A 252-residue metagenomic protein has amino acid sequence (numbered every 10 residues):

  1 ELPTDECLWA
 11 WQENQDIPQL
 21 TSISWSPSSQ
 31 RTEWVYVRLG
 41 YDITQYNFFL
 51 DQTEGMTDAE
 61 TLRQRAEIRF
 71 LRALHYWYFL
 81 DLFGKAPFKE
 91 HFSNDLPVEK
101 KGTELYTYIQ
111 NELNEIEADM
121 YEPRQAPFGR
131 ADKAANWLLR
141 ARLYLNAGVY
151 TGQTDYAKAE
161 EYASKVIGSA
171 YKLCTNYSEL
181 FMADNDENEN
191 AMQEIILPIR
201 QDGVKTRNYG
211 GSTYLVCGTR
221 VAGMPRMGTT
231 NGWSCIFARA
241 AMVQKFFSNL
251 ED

Functional and structural regions predicted by a protein language model:
E1-E67, L71-L82, P87-E99, E104 (+1 more regions): Short acidic-aromatic linear motifs embedded in glycine-rich loops, typified by GG[WY][YF]DAGD(H) and related
T53, L113, M120, A170-Y171: Alpha-helical junction/boundary sensor with strong preference for TPR arrays
